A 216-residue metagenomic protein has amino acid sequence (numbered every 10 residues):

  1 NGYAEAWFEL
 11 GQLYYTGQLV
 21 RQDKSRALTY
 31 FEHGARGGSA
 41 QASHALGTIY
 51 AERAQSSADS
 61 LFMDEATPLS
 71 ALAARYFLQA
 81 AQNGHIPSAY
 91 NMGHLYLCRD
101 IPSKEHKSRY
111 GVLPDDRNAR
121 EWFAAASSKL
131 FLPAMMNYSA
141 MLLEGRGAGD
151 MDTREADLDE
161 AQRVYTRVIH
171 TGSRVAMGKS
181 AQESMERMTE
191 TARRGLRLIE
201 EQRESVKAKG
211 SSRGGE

Functional and structural regions predicted by a protein language model:
N1-Y3, T16-Q18, G37-S39, R53 (+8 more regions): Short helix-capping/linker turns of helical repeat alpha-solenoids
E9-T16, A45-S57, N91-S103, M135-R146 (+1 more regions): Hydrophobic face of amphipathic alpha-helices that form TPR/SEL1-like repeat modules and related alpha-solenoid
Q18-Q22, R36, Q55-P68, Q82 (+3 more regions): Short coil/turn and helix-start
E155-V175: TPR/TPR-like (Sel1-like) alpha-helical repeat modules
H170-E216: Terminal, low-structured helical/coil segments at or just beyond the last alpha-helical repeat
